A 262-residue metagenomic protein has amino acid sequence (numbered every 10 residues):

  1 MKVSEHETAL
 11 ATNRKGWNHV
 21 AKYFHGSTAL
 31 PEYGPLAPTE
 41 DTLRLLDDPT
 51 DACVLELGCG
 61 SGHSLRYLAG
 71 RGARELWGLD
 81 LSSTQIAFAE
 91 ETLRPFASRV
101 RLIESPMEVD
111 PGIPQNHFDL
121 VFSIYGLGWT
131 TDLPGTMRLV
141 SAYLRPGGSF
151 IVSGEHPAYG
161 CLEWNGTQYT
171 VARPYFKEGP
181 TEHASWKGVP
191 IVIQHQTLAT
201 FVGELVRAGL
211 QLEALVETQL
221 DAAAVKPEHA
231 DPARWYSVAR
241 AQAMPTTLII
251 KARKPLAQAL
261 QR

Functional and structural regions predicted by a protein language model:
A29-A52: Conserved alpha-helix/loop element of class I SAM-dependent methyltransferases that forms part of the SAM/SAH-binding
L55-L57, S61-D110: Class I SAM-dependent methyltransferase SAM/SAH-binding core
G112-L120: A short acidic, Gly/Pro-enriched loop at the edge of an enzyme's catalytic core that lines a small-molecule cofactor
D119-P134: A short SAM/SAH-binding and catalytic strip from SAM-dependent methyltransferases
P134-S149: A short glycine-rich, Lys/Arg-flanked "PGG" loop and its adjoining helix->strand segment in the class I
S149-T181: Conserved class I S-adenosyl-L-methionine
G154, A158, S185-T200: Acceptor-substrate binding/catalytic loop of class I
V192-L215: Short alpha-helix
